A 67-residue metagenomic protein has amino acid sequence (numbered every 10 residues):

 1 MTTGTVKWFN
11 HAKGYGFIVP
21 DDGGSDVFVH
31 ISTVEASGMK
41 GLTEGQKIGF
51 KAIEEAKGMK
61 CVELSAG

Functional and structural regions predicted by a protein language model:
T2-S32, M39, K60-E63: S1/OB-fold single-stranded RNA-binding interface
P20-D21, G49-A52: Solvent-exposed, well-ordered amphipathic alpha-helical segments that flank/support binding or catalytic loops
S37-G49: Short nucleic-acid-contacting surface segments enriched for D/E, G, S/T with interspersed K/R
I53-G67: OB-fold/S1-family single-stranded nucleic acid-binding modules
